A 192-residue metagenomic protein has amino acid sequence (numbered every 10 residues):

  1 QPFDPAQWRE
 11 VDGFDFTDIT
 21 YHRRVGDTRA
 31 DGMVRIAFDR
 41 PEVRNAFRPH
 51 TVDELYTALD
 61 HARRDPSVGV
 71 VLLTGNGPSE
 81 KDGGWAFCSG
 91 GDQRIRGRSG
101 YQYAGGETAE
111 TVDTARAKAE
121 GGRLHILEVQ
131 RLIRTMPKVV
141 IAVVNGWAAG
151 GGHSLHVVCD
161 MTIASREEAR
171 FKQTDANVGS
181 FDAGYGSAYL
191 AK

Functional and structural regions predicted by a protein language model:
Q1-S79: Conserved CoA-thioester-binding segment of acyl-CoA-metabolizing enzymes
R23-G32, L72-G90, D160-F171: Short, charged helix-to-loop "capping" segments that act as catalytic/coupling loops
I36, L73, D92, L155-H156: Hydrophobic/aromatic residues within transmembrane alpha-helices of multi-pass small-molecule transporters
V43, G75-V129, G179: Glycine- (often His-adjacent) and acidic-residue-rich active-site loop that binds/positions the CoA thioester
R44, R48, N145, G152: Glycine-rich acyl-CoA binding loop
H50, E54, H125, L132: Charged catalytic carboxylate motif
E128-T135, V143, A149-K192: CoA-thioester-processing core
